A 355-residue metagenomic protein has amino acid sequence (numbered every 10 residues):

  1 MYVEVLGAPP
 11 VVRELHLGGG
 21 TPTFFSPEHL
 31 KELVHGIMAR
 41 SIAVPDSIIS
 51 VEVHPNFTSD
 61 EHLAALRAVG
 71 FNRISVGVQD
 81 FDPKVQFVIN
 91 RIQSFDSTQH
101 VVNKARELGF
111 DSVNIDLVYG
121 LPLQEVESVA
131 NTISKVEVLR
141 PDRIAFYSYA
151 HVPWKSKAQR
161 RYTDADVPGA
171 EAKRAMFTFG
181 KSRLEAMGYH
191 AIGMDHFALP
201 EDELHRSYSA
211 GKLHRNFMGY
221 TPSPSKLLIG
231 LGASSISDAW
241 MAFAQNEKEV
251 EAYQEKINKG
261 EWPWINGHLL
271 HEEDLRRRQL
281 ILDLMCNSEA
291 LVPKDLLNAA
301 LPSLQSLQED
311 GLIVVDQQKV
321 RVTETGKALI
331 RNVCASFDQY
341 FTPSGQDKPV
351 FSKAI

Functional and structural regions predicted by a protein language model:
M1-V5, P10-P293: C-terminal scaffold of the Radical SAM
R174, N298, E324-K327: An alpha-helix initiation/capping motif
L296-E309: Short amphipathic alpha-helical interaction segments
Q308-Q318: A short, conserved structural fragment
K319-T323: Minor-groove-contacting beta-hairpin "wing" of winged helix-turn-helix DNA-binding domains
T325-I355: Short, amphipathic alpha-helical interaction segments positioned at domain boundaries
